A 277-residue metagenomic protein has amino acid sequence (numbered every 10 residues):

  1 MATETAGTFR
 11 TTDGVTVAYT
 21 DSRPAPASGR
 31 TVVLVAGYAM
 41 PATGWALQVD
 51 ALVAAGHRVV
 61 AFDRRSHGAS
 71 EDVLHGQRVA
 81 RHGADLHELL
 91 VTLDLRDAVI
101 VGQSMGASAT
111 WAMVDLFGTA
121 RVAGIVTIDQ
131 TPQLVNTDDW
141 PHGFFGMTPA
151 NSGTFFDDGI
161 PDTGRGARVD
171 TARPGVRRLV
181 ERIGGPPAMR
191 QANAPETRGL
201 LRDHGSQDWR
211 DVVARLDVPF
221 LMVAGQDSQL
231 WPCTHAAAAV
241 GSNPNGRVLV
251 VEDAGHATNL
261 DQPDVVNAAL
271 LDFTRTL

Functional and structural regions predicted by a protein language model:
V15-D72: Conserved HGGG/HGGXW glycine-rich cap/lid loop of the alpha/beta-hydrolase fold
G83-A98: Conserved acidic catalytic loop of the alpha/beta-hydrolase fold
I100-G102, I128: Short beta-strand immediately N-terminal to the catalytic nucleophile in serine-hydrolase-like folds
G102, G106, T110: Gly/Ala-rich beta-loop-alpha elbow adjacent to hydrolase catalytic centers
W111, D115, R121-F156: Flexible "cap/lid" loop of the alpha/beta hydrolase fold
N136-G143, T154-R215: Conserved alpha/beta-hydrolase catalytic His-Asp/Glu region
E196-G241, V250: Conserved serine/cysteine hydrolase catalytic core
G246-L277: Catalytic active-site module of serine/aspartate enzymes centered on a nucleophile-bearing elbow/loop
